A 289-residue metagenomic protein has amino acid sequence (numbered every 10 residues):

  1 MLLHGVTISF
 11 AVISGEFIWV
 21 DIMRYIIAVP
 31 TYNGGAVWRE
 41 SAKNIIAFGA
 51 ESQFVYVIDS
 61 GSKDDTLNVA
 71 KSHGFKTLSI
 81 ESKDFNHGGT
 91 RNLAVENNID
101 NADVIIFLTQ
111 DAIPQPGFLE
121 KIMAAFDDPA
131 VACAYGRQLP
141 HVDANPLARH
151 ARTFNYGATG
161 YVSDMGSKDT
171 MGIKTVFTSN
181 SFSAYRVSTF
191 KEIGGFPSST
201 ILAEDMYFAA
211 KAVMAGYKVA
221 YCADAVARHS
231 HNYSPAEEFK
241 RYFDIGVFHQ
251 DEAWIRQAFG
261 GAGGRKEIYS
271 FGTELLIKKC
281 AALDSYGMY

Functional and structural regions predicted by a protein language model:
N33-F48: Short, well-formed alpha-helical segments that are part of the catalytic scaffolds of diverse glycosyltransferases
D59-L67, A112-I113: A conserved acidic beta->alpha catalytic loop
E81-N98: Glycine-rich, basic loop-to-helix element that forms the pyrophosphate-binding segment of sugar-nucleotide handling
A102-I113: Short beta-strand-to-loop acidic/aromatic patch adjacent to the donor-nucleotide binding site
G117-R149: Conserved donor NDP-sugar-binding/catalytic core segment of glycosyltransferases
F154-T175: Short, flexible, basic/aromatic active-site loop/helix in glycosyltransferases
L202-F208: Acidic donor-binding loop at a coil-to-helix junction in glycosyltransferase catalytic cores that engages
R241-V247, D251, A258-Y289: Non-catalytic, C-terminal membrane-associated alpha-helical segments of glycosyltransferases
